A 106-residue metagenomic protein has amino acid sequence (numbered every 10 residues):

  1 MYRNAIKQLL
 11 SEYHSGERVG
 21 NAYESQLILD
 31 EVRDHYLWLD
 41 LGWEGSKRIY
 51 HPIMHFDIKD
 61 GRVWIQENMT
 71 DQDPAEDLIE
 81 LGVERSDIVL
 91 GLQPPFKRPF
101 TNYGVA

Functional and structural regions predicted by a protein language model:
M1-A106: Terminal domain-initiation and capping elements
